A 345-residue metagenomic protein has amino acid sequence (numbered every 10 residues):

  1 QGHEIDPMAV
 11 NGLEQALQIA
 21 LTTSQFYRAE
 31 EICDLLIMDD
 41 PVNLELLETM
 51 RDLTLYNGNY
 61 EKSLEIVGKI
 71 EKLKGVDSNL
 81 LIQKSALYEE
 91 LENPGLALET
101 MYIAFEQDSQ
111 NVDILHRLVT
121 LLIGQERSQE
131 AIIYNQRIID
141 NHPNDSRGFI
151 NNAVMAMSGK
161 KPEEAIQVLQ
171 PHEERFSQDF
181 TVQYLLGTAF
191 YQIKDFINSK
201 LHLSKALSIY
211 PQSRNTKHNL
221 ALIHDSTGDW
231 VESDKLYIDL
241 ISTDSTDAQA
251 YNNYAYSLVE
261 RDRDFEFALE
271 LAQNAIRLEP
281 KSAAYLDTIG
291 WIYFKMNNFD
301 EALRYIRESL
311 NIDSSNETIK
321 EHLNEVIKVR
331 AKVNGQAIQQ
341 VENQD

Functional and structural regions predicted by a protein language model:
Q1-D345: Alpha-solenoid helical repeat scaffolds
